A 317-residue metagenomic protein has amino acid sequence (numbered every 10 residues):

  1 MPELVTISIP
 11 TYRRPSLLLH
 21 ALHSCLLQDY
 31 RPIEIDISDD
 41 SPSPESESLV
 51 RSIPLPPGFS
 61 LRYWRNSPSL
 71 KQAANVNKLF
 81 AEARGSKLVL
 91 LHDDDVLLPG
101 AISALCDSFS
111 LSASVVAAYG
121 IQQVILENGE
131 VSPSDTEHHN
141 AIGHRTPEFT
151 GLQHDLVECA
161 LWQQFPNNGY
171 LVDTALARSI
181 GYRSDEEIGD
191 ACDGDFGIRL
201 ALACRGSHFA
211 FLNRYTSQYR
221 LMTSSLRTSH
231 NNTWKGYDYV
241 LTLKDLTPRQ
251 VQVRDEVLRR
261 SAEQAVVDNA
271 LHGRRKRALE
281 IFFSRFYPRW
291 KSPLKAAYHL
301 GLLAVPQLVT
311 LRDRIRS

Functional and structural regions predicted by a protein language model:
M1, Q28, P248-R249, V266-S317: Membrane-interface aromatic/basic loop that binds lipid-linked glycans or pyrophosphate carriers, typified by
H23-P32: Short, acidic, metal-binding catalytic loop of nucleotide-sugar glycosyltransferases
D39-V50, P68, H92, L98: A conserved acidic beta->alpha catalytic loop
N66-A83: Glycine-rich, basic loop-to-helix element that forms the pyrophosphate-binding segment of sugar-nucleotide handling
A74, I102-L176: Flexible acidic/His/Gly-enriched loops in nucleotide-sugar-dependent glycosyltransferase catalytic domains
L88: Short aromatic/hydrophobic "clamp" motif used to bind/position activated sugar donors
G143-N231: Conserved nucleotide-sugar donor-binding catalytic segment
C204, R214-T223, R227-E256, R260 (+1 more regions): Catalytic core of nucleotide-sugar-dependent glycosyltransferases
